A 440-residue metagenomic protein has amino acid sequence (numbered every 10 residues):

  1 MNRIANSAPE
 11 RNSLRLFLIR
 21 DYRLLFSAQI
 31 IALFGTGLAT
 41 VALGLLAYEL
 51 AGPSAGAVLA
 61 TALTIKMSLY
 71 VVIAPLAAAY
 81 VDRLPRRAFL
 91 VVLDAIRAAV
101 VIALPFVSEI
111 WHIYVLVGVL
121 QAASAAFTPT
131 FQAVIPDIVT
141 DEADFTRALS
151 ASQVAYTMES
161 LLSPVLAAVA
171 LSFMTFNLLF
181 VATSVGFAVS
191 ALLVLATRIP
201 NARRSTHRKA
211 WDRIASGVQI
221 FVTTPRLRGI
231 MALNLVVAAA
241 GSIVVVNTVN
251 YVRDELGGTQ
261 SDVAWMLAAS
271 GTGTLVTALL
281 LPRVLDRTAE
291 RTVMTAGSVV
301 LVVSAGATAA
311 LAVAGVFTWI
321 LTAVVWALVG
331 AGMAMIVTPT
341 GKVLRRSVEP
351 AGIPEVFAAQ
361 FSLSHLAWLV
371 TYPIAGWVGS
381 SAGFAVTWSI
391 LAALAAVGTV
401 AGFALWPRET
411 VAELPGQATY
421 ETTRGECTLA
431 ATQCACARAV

Functional and structural regions predicted by a protein language model:
M1-G425: Alpha-helical transmembrane-bundle signature of multi-pass membrane transport and export proteins
T419-V440: Long, low-complexity, intrinsically disordered cytosolic termini of multi-pass membrane proteins
